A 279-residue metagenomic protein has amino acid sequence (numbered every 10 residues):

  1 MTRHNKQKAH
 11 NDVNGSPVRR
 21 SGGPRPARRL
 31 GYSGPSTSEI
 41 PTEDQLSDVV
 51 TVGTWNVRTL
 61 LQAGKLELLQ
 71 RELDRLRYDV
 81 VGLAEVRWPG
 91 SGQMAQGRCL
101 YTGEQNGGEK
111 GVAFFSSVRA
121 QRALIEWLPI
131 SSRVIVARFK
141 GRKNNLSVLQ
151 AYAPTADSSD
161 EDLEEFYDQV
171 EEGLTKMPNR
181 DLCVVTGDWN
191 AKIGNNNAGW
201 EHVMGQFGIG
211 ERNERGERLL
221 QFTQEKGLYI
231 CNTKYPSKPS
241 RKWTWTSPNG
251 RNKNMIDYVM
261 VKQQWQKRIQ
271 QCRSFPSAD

Functional and structural regions predicted by a protein language model:
M1-D279: A shared catalytic/ligand-binding motif for oxyanion handling
